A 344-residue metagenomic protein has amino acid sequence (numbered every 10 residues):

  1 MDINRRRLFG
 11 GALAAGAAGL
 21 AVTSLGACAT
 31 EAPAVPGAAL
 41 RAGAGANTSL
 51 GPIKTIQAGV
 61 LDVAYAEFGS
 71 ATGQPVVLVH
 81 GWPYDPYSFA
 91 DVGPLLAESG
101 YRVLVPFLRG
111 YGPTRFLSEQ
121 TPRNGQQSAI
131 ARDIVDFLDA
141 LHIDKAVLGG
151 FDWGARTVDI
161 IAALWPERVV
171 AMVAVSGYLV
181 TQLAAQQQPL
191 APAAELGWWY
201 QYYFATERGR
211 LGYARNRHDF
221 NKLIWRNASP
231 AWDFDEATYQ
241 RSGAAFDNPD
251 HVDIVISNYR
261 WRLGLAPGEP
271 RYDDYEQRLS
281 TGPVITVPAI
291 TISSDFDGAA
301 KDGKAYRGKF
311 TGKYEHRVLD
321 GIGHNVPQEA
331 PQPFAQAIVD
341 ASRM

Functional and structural regions predicted by a protein language model:
M1-G16: N-terminal secretory signal peptides and thylakoid transit peptides that target proteins across membranes
G16-T23: Bacterial N-terminal signal peptides
S24-G59: C-terminal segment of N-terminal export signals and the immediately downstream linker at the start of the mature
A39-L50, D62-V63, P75, Y111-G149 (+1 more regions): Flexible "cap/lid" subdomain of the alpha/beta-hydrolase fold that forms the substrate-access gate
G59-E67: A short loop-to-beta-strand scaffold at the N-terminal edge of the catalytic core in hydrolase folds
F68-R115: Conserved HGGG/HGGXW glycine-rich cap/lid loop of the alpha/beta-hydrolase fold
A90, D159-A163, A335: Short, hydrophobic alpha-helix immediately C-terminal to the catalytic nucleophile
E315-M344: Catalytic active-site module of serine/aspartate enzymes centered on a nucleophile-bearing elbow/loop
